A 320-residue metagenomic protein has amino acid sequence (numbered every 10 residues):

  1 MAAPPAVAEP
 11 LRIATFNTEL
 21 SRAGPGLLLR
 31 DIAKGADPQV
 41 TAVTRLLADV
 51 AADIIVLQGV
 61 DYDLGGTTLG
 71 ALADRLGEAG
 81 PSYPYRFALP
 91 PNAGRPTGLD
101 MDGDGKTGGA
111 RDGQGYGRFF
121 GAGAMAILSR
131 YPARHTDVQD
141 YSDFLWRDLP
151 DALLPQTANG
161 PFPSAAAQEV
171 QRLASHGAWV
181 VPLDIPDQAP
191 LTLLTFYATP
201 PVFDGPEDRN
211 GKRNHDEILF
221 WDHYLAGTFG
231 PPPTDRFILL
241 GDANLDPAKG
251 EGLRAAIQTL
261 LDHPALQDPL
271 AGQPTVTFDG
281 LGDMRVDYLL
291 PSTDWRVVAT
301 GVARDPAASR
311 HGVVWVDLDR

Functional and structural regions predicted by a protein language model:
M1-A2: Bacterial N-terminal signal peptides
A6-I127, P155-T157, S164-E169, P186-L191 (+1 more regions): N-terminal, active-site-proximal structural segment of metallo-dependent hydrolase catalytic domains
T15, M125-I127, A178-P182, T195 (+2 more regions): Conserved hydrophobic/aromatic beta-strand scaffold that supports enzyme active sites
T18, G59-V60, A198, D242-N244: Active-site metal-binding loops of divalent metal-dependent hydrolases
I32-V40, D61-L69, G117-G121, Q171-A174 (+4 more regions): Solvent-exposed, acidic/flexible segments
Y131-F144, D148, L173, P182-L183 (+2 more regions): Metal-dependent phosphoester-hydrolase catalytic domains
Y141-P186: Active-site catalytic loop in hydrolytic enzyme cores
A189-G211: Active-site His/acidic residue clusters
